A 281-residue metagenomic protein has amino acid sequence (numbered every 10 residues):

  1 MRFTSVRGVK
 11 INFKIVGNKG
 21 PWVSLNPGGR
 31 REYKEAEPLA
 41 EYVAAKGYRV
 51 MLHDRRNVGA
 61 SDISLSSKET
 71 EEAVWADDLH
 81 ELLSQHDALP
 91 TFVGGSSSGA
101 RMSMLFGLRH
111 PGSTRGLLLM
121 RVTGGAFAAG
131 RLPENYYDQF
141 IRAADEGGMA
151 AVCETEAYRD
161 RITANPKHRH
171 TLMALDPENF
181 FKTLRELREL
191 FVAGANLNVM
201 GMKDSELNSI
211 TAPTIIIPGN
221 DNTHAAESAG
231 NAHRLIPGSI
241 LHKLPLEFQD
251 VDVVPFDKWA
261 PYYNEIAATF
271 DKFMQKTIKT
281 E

Functional and structural regions predicted by a protein language model:
V9-D62: Conserved HGGG/HGGXW glycine-rich cap/lid loop of the alpha/beta-hydrolase fold
L52-F92, F256-I266: Active-site loop/oxyanion-hole signature of alpha/beta-hydrolase fold enzymes
G95-G99, S103: Gly/Ala-rich beta-loop-alpha elbow adjacent to hydrolase catalytic centers
M104, L108-R109, T114-D145: Flexible "cap/lid" loop of the alpha/beta hydrolase fold
H170-S205: Hydrophobic, aromatic-rich cap/lid helix
I210, I216-P218: Short beta-strand/loop motif that positions the catalytic acidic residue of the alpha/beta-hydrolase fold
T223-S228: Conserved alpha/beta-hydrolase "acid-adjacent" motif
S239-E281: Catalytic active-site module of serine/aspartate enzymes centered on a nucleophile-bearing elbow/loop
